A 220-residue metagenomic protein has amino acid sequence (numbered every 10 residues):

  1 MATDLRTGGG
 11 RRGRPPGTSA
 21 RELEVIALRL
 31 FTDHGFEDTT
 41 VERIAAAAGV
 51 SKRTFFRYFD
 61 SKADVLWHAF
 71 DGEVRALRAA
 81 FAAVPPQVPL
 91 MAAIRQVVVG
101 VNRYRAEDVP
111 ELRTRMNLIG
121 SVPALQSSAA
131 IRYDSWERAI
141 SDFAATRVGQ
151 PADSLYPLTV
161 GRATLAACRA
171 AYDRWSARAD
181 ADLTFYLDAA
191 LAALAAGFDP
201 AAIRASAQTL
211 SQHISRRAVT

Functional and structural regions predicted by a protein language model:
M1-G17, L191, A195-T220: N-terminal intrinsically disordered/low-complexity leader segments
M1-H34, D38-V50, W67, A76 (+1 more regions): Basic, helix-initiating cap at the start of DNA-binding domains
V50-F59: Short hydrophobic/aromatic patch on the recognition helix
A63-E73: Alpha-helical DNA-contacting segments of helix-turn-helix folds
E73, R132-W136, I140, A190: Hydrophobic/aromatic residues within well-ordered alpha-helical segments
R75-N117: Hydrophobic alpha-helical connector segments
E107, V122, D134-V160: Hydrophobic alpha-helical bundle segments that form small-molecule/ligand-binding pockets
A130, R147-A193: Hydrophobic/aromatic-rich alpha-helical bundle segments in the mid-to-C-terminal region
